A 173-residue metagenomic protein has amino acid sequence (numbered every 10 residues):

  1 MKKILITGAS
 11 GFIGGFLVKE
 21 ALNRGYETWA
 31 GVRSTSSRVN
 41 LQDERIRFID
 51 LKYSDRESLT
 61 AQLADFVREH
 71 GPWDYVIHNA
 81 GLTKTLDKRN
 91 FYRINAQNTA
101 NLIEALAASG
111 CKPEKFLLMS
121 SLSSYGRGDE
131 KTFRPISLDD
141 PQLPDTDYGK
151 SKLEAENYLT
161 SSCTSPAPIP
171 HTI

Functional and structural regions predicted by a protein language model:
K3, D74-Y75, K115: Structural motif
I4-R24: N-terminal Rossmann NAD(P)H-binding glycine-rich loop of SDR-like oxidoreductase domains
F16-E20, A105, Y158: Rossmann-fold NAD(P)-dependent oxidoreductase module
G31-S36, Y53: N-terminal Rossmann-fold cofactor-binding loop
L51-Q97, N101, Y125-R127: NAD(P)H-binding glycine-rich loop region in Rossmannoid oxidoreductase-like domains and their noncatalytic homologs
H78, N101-D147, T172: Conserved Rossmann-fold NAD(P)-dependent oxidoreductase catalytic core, especially the SDR/UDP-sugar
Y92-A96, R134, D145-L153: Short-chain dehydrogenase/reductase
L143-T172: Active-site Tyr-X1-5-Lys
